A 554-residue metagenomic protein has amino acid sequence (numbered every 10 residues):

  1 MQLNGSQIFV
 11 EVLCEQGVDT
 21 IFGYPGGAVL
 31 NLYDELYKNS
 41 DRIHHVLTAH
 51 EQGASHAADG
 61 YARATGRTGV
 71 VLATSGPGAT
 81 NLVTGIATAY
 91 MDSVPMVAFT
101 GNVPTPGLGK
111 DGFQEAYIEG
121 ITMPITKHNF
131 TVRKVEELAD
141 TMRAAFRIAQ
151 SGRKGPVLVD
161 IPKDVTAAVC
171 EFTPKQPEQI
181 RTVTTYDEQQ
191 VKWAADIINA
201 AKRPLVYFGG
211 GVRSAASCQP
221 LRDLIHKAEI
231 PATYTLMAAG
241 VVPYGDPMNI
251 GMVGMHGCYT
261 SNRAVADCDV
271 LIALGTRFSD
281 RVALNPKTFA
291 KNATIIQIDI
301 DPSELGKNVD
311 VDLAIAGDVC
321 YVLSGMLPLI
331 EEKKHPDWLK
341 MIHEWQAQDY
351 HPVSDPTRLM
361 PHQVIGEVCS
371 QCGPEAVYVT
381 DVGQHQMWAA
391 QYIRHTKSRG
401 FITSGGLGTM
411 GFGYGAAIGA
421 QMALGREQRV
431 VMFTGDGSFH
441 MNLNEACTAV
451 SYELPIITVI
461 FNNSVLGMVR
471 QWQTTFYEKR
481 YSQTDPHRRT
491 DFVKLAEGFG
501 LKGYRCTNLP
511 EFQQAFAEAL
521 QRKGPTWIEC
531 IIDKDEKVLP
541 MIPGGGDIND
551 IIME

Functional and structural regions predicted by a protein language model:
M1-K333, E367, Q371-P374, R429 (+5 more regions): N-terminal alpha/beta PP-like core and its mobile active-site loop of ThDP/TPP-dependent enzymes
S6-V10, C14-Q16, G27, L32-Y37 (+1 more regions): Active-site diphosphate/adenylate-binding microenvironment
L47-A49, Y378, F433, N442: Hydrophobic transmembrane-helix microenvironments that flank and shape a buried ionizable site
Y61, T80, K334-S354, A420 (+2 more regions): Charged, low-complexity, helix-prone segments enriched in Lys/Glu/Asp/Gln
G69-V71, V159, Y378, F401 (+1 more regions): Well-ordered beta-strand positions enriched in small/hydrophobic/aromatic, beta-favoring residues
F99, L108-G109, F113-Q114, G306-N308 (+3 more regions): Thiamine diphosphate
E136, P174, N292-Q384, L509-Q513 (+2 more regions): Phosphate/pyrophosphate-binding active-site segments
